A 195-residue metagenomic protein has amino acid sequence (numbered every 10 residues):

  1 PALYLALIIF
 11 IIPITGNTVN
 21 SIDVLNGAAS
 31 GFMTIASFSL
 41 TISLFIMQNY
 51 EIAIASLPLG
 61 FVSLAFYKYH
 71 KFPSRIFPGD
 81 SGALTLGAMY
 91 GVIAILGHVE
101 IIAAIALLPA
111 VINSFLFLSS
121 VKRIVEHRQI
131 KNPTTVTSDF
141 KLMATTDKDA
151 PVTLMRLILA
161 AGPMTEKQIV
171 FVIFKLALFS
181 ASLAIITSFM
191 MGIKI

Functional and structural regions predicted by a protein language model:
L7-N17, M33-A36: Membrane-embedded alpha-helical core segments of multi-pass
I12-T18, F66, L154: Homeobox/homeodomain signature
N17, N26-A29: PRPP/pyrophosphate-binding module of the type I phosphoribosyltransferase fold
I22: RNA/tRNA-interacting regions in translation and RNA-turnover enzymes
A29-I195: Alpha-helical transmembrane segments
